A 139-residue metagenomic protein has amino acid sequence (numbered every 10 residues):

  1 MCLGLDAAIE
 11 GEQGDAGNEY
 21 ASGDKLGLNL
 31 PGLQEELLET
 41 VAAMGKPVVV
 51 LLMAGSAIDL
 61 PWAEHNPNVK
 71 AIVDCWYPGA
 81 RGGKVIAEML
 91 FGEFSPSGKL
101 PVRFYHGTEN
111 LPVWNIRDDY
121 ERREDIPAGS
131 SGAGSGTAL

Functional and structural regions predicted by a protein language model:
M1-L139: C-terminal non-catalytic regions of proteins with extracellular/luminal or membrane-system context
